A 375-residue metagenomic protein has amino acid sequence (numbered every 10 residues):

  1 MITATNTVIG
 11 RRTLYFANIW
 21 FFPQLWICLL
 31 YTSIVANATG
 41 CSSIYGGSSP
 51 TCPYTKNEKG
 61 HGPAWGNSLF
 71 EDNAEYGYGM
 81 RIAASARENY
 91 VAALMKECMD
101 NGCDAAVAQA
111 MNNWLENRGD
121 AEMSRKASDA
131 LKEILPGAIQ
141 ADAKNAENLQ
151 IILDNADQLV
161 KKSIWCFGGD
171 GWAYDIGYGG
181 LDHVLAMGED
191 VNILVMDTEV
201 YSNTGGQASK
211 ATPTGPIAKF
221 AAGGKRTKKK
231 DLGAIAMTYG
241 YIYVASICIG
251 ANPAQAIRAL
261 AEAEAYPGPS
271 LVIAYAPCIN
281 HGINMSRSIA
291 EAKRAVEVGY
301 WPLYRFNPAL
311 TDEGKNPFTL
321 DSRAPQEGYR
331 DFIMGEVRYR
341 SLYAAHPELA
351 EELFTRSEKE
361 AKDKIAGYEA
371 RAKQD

Functional and structural regions predicted by a protein language model:
I2-C28: N-terminal low-complexity segments that are often proline-rich with Ser/Thr-Pro
Y31-T32: Conserved small/polar residues in nucleotide/adenosyl-binding loops
C41-G46, W172-I176, E199-T204, V244 (+3 more regions): Flexible loop/turn segments at secondary-structure boundaries
Y45-Y78, D157, D175-K228: Catalytic or ion-translocation cores adjacent to nucleophile or general acid/base/metal-coordination motifs in diverse
T51-P63, A256-L349, R356, E369-R371: Glycine/aspartate-rich loop-and-adjacent alpha/beta segment that forms the canonical ThDP
N67-C103, D120, Q158-V160, T212-Y266 (+2 more regions): Conserved thiamine diphosphate
Y90-K144: Low-complexity, highly charged intrinsically disordered N-terminal segments that act as targeting/localization
